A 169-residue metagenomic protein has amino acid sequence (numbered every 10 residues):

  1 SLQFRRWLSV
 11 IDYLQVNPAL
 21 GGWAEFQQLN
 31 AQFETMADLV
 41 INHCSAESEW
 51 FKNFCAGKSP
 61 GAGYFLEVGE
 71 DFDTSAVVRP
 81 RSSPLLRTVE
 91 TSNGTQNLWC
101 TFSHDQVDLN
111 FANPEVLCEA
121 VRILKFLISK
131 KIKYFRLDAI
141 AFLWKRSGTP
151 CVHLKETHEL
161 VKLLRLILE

Functional and structural regions predicted by a protein language model:
S1-V121, K125, S129, I140-E169: Acidic/aromatic-lined carbohydrate-recognition and catalytic surfaces of CAZymes acting on diverse glycans
